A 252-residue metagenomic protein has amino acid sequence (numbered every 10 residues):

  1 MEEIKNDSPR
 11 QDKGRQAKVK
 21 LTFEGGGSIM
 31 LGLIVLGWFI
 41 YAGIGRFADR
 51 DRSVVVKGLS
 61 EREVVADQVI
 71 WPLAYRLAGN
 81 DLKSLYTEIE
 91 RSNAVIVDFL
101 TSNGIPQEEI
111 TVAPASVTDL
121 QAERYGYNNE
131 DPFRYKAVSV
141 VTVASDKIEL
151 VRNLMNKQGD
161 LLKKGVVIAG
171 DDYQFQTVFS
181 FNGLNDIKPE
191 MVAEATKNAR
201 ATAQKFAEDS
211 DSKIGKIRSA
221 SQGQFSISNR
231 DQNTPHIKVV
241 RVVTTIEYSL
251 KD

Functional and structural regions predicted by a protein language model:
M1-L21: N-terminal Lys/Arg-rich, disordered targeting/topogenic segments
Q16-D252: Short, charged, surface-exposed interaction patches
